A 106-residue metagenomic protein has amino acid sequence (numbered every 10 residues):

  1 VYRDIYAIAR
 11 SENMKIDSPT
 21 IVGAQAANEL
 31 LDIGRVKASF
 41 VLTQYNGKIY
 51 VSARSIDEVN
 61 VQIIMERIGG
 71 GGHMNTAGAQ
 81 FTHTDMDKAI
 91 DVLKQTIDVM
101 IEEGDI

Functional and structural regions predicted by a protein language model:
V1-I106: Hydrophobic helix-and-loop "lid/oligomerization" segment in the mid-to-C-terminal part of catalytic domains
